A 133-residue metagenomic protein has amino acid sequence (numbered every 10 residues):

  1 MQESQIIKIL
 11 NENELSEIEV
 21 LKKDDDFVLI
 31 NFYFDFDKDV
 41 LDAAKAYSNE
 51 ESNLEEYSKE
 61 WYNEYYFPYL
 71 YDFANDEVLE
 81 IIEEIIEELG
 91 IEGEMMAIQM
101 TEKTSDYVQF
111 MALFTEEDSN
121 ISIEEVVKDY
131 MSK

Functional and structural regions predicted by a protein language model:
M1-Q5: Short, basic/low-complexity N-terminal boundary segments at the transition from targeting/disordered tails
I6-E55: N-terminal interaction modules that seed assembly of large macromolecular complexes
D24-L29, F34, E87-E94, S132: A structural signal for the main folded, soluble domain(s) of proteins
E50-Y69, K133: Short, cationic low-complexity segments
Y62-Y130: Acidic, low-complexity intrinsically disordered segments
